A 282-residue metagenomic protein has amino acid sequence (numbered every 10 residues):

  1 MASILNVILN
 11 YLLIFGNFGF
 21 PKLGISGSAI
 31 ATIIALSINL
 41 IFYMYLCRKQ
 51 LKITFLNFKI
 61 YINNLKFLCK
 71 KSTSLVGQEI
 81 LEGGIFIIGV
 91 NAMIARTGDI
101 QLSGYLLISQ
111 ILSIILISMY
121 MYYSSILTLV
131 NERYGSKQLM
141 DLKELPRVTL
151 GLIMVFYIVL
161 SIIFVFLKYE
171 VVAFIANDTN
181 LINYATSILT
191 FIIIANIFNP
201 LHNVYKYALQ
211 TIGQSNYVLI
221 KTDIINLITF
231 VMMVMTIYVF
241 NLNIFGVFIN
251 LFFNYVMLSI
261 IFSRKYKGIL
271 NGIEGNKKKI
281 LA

Functional and structural regions predicted by a protein language model:
M1, S113-I115, T179-H202, V231: Alpha-helical transmembrane segments of multi-pass membrane proteins
S3-L40, N183, N226-S259, R264 (+2 more regions): Membrane-interface helix-loop junctions in multi-pass transport and translocation proteins
L12-L23, G83-I114, E132-R133, V172-T179 (+1 more regions): Helix-terminus/linker motif at the lipid-water interface of multi-pass membrane proteins
I25, A29-T32, Y43-G83, L270-A282: Interhelical loop/hinge segments that connect adjacent transmembrane helices in multipass membrane
I25-S26, N64-K71, M93-S113, M140-D141 (+2 more regions): Interfacial/gating helices of multi-pass transporter permease domains
F42-Y45, I60-I88, M93, I114 (+6 more regions): Hydrophobic faces of transmembrane alpha-helices in multi-pass small-molecule transporters and flippases across diverse
I94, G104-F166, N199-G213, Y217-K221: Small-residue-rich hydrophobic transmembrane alpha-helices
V159-T186: Short membrane-interface helical motifs at transmembrane helix boundaries in multi-pass membrane transporters
